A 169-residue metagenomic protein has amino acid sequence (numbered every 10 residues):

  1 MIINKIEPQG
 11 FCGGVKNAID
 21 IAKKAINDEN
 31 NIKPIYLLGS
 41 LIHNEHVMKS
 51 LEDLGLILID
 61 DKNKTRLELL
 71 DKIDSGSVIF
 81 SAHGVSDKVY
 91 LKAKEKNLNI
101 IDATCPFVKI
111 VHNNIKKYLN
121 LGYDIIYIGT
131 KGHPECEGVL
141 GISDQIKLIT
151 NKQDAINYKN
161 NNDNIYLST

Functional and structural regions predicted by a protein language model:
M1-T169: The feature marks the mature, well-folded catalytic cores of soluble enzymes
